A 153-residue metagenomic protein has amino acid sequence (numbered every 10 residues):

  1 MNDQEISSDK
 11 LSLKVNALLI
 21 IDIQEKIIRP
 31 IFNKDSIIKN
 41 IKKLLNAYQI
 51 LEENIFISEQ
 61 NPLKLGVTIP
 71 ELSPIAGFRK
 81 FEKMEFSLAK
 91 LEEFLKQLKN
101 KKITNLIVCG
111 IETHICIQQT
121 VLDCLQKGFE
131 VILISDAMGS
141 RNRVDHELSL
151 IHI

Functional and structural regions predicted by a protein language model:
M1-E85, K96-Q97, E130-L133, E147: Active-site acidic carboxylates
P30, Q118-T120, V144: Short, function-defining helix-loop hinge/capping sites that tune catalysis or transport
K39, A89, I115, V144-D145: Residue-level recognition of alpha-helix initiation/capping sites
P62-L63, E112-I115, G139: Gly/Ser/Thr-rich loops at beta-strand to alpha-helix junctions that form or flank small-molecule/cofactor-binding
K83-Q126: Internal catalytic-core helix/loop-beta-alpha segment that presents or stabilizes conserved functional determinants
I107-G110, E130-R143: A short glycine-rich beta-strand->turn/loop micro-motif centered on a GG-aromatic cluster
I151-I153: Conserved small/polar residues in nucleotide/adenosyl-binding loops
